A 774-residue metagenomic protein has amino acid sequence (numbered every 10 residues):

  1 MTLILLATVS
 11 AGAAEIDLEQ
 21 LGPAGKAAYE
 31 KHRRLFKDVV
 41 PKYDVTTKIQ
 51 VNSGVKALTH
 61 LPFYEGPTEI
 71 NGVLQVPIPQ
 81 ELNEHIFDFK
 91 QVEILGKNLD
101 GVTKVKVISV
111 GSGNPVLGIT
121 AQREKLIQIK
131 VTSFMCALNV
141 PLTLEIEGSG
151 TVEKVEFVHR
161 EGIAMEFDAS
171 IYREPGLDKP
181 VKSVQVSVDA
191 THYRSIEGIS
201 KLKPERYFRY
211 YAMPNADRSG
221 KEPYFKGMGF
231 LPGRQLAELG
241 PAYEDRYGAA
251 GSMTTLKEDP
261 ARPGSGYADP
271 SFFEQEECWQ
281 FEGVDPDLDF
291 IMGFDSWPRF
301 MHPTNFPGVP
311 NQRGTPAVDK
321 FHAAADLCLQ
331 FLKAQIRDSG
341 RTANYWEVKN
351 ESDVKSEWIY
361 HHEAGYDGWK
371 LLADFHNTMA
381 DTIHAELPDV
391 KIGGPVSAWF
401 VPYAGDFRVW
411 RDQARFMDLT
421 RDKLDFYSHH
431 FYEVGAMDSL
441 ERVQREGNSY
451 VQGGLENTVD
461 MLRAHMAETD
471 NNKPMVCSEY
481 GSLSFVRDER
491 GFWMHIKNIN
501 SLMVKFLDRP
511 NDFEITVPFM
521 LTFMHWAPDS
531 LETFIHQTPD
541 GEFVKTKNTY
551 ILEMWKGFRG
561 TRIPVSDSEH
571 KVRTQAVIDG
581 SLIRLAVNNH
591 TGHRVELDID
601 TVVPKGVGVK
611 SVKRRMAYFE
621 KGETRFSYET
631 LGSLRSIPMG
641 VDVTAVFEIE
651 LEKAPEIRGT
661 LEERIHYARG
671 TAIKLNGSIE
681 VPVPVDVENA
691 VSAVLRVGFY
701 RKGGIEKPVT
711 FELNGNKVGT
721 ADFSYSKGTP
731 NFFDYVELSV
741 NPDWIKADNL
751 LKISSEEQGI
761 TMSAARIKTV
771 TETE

Functional and structural regions predicted by a protein language model:
M1-T8: Bacterial N-terminal signal peptides
A13-L231, T660-I705, S754-E774: Mature N-terminal, pre-catalytic/accessory segment of carbohydrate-active enzymes
E166-D422: N-terminal catalytic cores of secreted or lumenal carbohydrate-active enzymes
W346, Y427, T516: Conserved, mostly hydrophobic/aromatic
G368-H495: Noncatalytic carbohydrate-binding groove/subsite architecture in carbohydrate-active enzymes
C477-E553, R559: Aromatic/acidic polysaccharide-binding cleft in carbohydrate-active enzymes
S581-H590: Short, well-ordered beta-strand segments enriched in hydrophobic/aromatic residues
H590-E774: C-terminal beta-sandwich/jelly-roll accessory domains of carbohydrate-active enzymes
